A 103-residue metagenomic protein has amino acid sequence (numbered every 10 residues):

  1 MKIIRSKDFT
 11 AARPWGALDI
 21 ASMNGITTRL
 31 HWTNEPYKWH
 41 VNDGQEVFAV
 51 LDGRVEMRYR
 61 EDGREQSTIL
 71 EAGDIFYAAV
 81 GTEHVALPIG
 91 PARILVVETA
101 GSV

Functional and structural regions predicted by a protein language model:
M1-L30: A short, N-terminal "cap"/entry segment at the start of jelly-roll beta-barrel domains of the cupin/DSBH fold
N24, L51-D52, E71-A72, G90: A cytosolic small-molecule/anion-sensing beta-strand core signal
I26-N42: Conserved short histidine dyad/triad with adjacent acidic residue
L30, M57-Y59, V96: Short hydrophobic/aromatic-rich beta-strand segments that constitute the beta-sheet cores of beta-sandwich/beta-barrel
K38-V41, Q45-V50, S67-T68, A86: His/acidic/aromatic-lined binding-pocket segments of jelly-roll/cupin-type domains and related regulatory beta-sandwich
G44-D62: Glycine- and acidic-residue-biased ligand/ion/polar-headgroup-sensing regions
D62-V80: Short acidic-glycine-tyrosine-enriched beta hairpin
V80-V103: Ligand-binding loop in jelly-roll beta-barrel domains
